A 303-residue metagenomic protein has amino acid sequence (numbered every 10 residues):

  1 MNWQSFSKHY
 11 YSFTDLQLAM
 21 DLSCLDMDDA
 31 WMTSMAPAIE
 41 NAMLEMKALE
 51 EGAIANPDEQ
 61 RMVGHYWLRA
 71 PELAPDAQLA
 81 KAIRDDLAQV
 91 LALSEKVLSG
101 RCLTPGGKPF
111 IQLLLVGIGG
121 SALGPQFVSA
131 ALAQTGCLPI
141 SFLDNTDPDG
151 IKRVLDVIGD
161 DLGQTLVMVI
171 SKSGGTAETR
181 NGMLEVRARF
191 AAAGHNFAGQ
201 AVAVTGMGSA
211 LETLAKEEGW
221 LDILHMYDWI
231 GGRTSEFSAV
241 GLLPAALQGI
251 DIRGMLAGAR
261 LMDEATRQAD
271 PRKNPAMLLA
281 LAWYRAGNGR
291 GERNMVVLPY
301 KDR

Functional and structural regions predicted by a protein language model:
M1-G106: Extended, charge-enriched "interface" segments that sit outside catalytic cores
K81-L103, V128-T165, G182: Glycine-rich oxoanion-binding loops at beta->alpha junctions
E95, D147-G159, M183-V186, G208-E212 (+1 more regions): Structured alpha-helical segments in the cores of large, soluble enzyme domains
Q112-V116, L166, V202, V296: Conserved beta-strand elements of the Class I
L114-G124, K172-R180, M207-A210, G231-R233 (+1 more regions): Gly/Ser/Thr-rich loops at beta-strand to alpha-helix junctions that form or flank small-molecule/cofactor-binding
G124-S129, K152-D156, E178-G182, L211-E217 (+1 more regions): Short acidic, glycine/serine/threonine-rich loops at helix termini
A192-R303: Active-site phosphate/pyrophosphate-binding segments
